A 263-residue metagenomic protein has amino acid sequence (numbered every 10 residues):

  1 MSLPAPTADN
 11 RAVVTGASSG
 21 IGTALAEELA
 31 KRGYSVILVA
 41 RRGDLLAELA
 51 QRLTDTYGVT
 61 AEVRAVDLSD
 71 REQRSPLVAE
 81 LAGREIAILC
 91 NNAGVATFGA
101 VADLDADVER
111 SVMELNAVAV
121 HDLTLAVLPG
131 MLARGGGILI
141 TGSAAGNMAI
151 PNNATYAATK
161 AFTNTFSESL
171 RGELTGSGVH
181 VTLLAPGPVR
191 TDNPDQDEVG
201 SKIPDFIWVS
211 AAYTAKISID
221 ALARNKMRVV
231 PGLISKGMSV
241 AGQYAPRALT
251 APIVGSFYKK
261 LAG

Functional and structural regions predicted by a protein language model:
S18-S19: Conserved glycine-rich cofactor-binding loop
R32-L49: Conserved glycine-rich Rossmann-like NAD(P)H-binding loop of the short-chain dehydrogenase/reductase
N92-T97: Conserved NAD(P)H cofactor-binding loop of Rossmann-fold oxidoreductase domains
A100-V101, V108-S111: Substrate-binding pocket helix/loop in short-chain dehydrogenase/reductase
T124, T159: Active-site helix of classical SDR
S143: Residue(s) in the substrate-gating loop at a strand-loop-helix junction that position the organic substrate next
L183, K202-M238: C-terminal helical subdomain
